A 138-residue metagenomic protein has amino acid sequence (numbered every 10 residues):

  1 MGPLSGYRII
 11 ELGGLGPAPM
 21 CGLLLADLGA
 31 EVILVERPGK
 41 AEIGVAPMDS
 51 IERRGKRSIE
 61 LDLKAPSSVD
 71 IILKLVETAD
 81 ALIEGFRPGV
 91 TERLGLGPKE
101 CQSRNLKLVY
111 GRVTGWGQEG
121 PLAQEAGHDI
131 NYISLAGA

Functional and structural regions predicted by a protein language model:
M1-A138: N-terminal helix-loop segment corresponding to the beta1-alpha1 unit of nucleotide/adenylate-binding folds
